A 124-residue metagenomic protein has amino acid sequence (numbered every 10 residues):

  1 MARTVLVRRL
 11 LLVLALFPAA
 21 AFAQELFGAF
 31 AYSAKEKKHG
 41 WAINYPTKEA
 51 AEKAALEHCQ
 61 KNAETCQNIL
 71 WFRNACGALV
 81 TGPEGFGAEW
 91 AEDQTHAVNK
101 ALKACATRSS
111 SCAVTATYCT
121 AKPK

Functional and structural regions predicted by a protein language model:
A2-R9, A21-K124: Helix-coil modules at protein/domain termini and other flexible surface or pore-lining loops, especially C-terminal
A15-A21: Sec-dependent, cleavable N-terminal signal peptides
